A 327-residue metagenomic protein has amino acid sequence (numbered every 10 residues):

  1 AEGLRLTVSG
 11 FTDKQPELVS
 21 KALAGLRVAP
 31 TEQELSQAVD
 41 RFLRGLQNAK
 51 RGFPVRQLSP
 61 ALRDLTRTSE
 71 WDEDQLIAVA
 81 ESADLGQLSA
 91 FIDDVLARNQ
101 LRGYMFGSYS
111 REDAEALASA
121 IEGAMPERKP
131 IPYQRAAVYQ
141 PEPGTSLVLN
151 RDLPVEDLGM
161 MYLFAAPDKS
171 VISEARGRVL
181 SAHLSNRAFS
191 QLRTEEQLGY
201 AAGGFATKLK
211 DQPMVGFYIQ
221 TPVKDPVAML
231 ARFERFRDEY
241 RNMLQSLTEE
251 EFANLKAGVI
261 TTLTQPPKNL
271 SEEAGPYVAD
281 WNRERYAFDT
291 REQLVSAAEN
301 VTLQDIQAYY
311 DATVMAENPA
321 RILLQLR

Functional and structural regions predicted by a protein language model:
A1-V28, S36-S82, R98-G107, D157-D168 (+3 more regions): M16 family metallopeptidases and their MPP-like homologs
I77, Q87-D93, V148-N150, F189-S190 (+3 more regions): Generic recognition of flexible, low-complexity loop/linker segments
L85-I121, E142, P319: Non-catalytic, conformational "gating/processing" segments within enzyme and secreted inhibitor domains
L117-P132, L303: Glycine-centered hinge/linker elements that transmit conformational signals in sensory and ligand-binding systems
A118-G123, V179, E234-R235: Short, solvent-exposed amphipathic alpha-helical segments in soluble enzyme and RNA/protein-processing domains
G123-E127, S185, R235-D238: C-terminal, active-site-flanking charged/polar segments
K129-R187: His/Glu-based metal-binding/catalytic segments typifying zinc-dependent metallopeptidases
